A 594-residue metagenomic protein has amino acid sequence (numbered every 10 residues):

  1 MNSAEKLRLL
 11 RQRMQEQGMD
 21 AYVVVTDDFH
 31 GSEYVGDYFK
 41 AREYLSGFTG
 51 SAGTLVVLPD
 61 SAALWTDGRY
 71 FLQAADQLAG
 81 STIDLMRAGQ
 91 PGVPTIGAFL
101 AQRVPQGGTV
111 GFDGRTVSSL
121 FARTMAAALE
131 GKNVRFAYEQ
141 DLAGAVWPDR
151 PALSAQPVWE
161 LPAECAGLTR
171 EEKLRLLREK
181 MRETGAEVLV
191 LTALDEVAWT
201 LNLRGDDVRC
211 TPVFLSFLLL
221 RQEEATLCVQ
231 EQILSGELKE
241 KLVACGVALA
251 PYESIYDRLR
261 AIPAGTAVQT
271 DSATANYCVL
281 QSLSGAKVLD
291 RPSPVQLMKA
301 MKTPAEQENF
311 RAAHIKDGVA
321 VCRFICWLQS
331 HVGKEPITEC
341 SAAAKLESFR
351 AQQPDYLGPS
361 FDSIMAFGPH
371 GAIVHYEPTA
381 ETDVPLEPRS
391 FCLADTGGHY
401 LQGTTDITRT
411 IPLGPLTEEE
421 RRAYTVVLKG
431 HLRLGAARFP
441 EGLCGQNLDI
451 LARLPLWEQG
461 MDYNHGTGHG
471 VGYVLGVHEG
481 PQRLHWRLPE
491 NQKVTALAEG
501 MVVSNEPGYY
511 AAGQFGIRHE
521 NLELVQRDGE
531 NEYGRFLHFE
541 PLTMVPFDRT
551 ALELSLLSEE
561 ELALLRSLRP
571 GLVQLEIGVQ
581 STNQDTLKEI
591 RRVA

Functional and structural regions predicted by a protein language model:
M1-S558, A563-S567: Active-site neighborhoods and metal-handling regions in enzymes and metal-associated proteins
L557-A594: Conserved non-cysteine loop/helix-boundary elements of the Radical SAM core domain that shape
